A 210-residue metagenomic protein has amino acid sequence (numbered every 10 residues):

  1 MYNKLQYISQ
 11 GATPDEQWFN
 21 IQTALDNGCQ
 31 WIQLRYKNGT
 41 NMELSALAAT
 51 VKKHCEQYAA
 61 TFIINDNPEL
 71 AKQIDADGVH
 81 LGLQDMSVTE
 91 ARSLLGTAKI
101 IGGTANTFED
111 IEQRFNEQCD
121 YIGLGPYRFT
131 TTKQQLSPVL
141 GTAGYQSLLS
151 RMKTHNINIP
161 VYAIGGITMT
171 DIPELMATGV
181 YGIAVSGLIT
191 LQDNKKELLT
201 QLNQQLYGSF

Functional and structural regions predicted by a protein language model:
M1-M86, S93-Y121, S147, K153-V161 (+2 more regions): Conserved N-terminal beta1-alpha1 strand-loop-helix module at the mouth
L34, A71, F129-Q135: A short acidic, helix-capping loop that chelates divalent metal ions and anchors anionic groups
T40-N41, T97, T130-V139: Glycine-rich tight-turn/loop motif centered on a GG-T
F62, R128-F129: Aromatic-residue hotspot detector
L140-Q146: Glycine-rich S-adenosyl-L-methionine
Y181: Short, glycine/charged-rich "phosphate-handling" switch motifs in NTP-dependent and phosphotransfer domains
